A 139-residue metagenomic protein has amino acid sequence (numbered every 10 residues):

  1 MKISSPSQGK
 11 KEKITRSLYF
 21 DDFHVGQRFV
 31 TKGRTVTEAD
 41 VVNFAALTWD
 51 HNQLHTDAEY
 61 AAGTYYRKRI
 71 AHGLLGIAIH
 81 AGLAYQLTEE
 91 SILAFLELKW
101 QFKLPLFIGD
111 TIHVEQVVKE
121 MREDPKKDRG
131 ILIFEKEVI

Functional and structural regions predicted by a protein language model:
K2-E97: Hot-dog-fold acyl-thioester-processing enzymes
K2-V25, L106-I139: HotDog/MaoC-like acyl-thioester-processing domains
K32-R34, L98, F102, Q116 (+1 more regions): A structural signal for short, well-ordered beta-strand segments
E89-D110, V114-E115: Mid-chain, well-packed structural core segment of small domains
